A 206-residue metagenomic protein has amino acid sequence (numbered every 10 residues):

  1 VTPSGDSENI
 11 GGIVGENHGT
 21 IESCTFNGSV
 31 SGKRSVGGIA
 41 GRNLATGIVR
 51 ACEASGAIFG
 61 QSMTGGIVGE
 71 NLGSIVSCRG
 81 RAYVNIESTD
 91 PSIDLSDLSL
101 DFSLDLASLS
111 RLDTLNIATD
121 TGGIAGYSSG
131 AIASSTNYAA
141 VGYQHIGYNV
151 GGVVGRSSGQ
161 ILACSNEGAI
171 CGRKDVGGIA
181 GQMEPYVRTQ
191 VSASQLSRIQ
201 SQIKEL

Functional and structural regions predicted by a protein language model:
V1-E205: Predominantly extracellular/luminal carbohydrate-interaction, adhesion, and secreted-enzyme modules that are
